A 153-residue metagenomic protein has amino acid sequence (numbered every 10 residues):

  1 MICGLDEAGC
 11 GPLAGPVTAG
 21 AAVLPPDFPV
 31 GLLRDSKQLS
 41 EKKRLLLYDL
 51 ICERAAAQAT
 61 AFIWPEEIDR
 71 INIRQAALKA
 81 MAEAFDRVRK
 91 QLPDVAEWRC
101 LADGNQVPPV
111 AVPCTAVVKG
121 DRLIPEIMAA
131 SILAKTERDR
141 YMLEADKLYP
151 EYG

Functional and structural regions predicted by a protein language model:
M1-G153: RNase H-like, Mg2+-dependent phosphodiesterase core, and more generally RNA phosphate-backbone-engaging helix-loop
